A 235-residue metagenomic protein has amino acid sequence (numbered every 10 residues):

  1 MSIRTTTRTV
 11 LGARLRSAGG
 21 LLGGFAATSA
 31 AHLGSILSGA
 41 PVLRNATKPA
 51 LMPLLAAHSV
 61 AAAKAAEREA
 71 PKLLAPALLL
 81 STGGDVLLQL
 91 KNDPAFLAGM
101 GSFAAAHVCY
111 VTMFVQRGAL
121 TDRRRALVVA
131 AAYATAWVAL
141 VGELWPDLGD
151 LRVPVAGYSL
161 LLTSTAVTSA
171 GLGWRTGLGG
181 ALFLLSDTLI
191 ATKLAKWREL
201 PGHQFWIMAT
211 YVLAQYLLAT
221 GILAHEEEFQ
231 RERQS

Functional and structural regions predicted by a protein language model:
S2-S235: Polytopic alpha-helical membrane-helix bundles and their juxtamembrane interface segments in multi-pass membrane
